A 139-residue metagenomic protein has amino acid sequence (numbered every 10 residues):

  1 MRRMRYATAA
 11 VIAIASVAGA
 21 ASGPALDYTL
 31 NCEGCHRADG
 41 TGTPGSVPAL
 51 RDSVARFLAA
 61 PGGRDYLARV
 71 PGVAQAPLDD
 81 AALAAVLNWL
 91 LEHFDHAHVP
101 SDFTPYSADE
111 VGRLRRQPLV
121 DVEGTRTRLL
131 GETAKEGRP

Functional and structural regions predicted by a protein language model:
M1-R5: Positively charged n-region of N-terminal signal peptides that target proteins for export
A7-S16: Bacterial N-terminal signal peptides
S16-G23, G72: Short, intrinsically disordered, charge-biased short linear motifs at domain edges
A21-T41, A59, R64-D65: Sequence/structural segment immediately N-terminal to covalent heme-attachment motifs in c-type and related
H36-D39, V54, V70-A74, L90-F94 (+2 more regions): Sec/Tat-exported extracytoplasmic proteins
T41-A76: Gly/Gly-Pro-rich "capping" loops immediately C-terminal to redox-active cysteine motifs in periplasmic/lumenal
A60, R64, A68, D80-L91 (+2 more regions): An amphipathic alpha-helix signature
A81, E92-P139: Flexible coil segments in periplasmic/lumen-exposed cytochrome c-class electron-transfer proteins
